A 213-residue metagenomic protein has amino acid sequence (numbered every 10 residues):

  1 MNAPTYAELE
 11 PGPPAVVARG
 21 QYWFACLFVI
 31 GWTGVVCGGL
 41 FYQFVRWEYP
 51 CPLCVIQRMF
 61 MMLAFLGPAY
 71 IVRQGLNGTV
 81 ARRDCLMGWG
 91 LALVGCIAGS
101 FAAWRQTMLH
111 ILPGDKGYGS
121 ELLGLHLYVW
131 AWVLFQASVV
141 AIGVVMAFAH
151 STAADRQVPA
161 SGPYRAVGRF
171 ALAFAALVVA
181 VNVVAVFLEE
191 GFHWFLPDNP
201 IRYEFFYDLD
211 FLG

Functional and structural regions predicted by a protein language model:
M1-P50, M61-M62, L66, N77-G213: Secretory/periplasmic and organellar redox-cofactor proteins
R73: Active-site catalytic pocket residues across diverse enzymes, especially alpha/beta-hydrolases
